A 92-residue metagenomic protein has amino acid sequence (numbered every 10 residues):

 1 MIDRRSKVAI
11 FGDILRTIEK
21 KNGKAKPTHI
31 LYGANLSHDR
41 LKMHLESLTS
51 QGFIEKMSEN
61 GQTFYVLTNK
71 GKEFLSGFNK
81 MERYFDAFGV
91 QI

Functional and structural regions predicted by a protein language model:
M1-L15: Short alpha-helical segments that sit at the start of domains
L15-N22, N79: Short, locally clustered residues in the helix-turn-helix/winged-helix DNA-binding domain
G23-G33: Short acidic, hydrophobic short linear motifs in intrinsically disordered regions
N35-S50: Short amphipathic alpha-helical interaction segments
T49-E59: A short, conserved structural fragment
N60-G77: Basic, amphipathic "hinge/linker" alpha-helix immediately C-terminal to the N-terminal HTH DNA-binding motif
S76-I92: Amphipathic alpha-helical dimerization/coiled-coil segments that flank or bridge DNA-binding/regulatory modules
